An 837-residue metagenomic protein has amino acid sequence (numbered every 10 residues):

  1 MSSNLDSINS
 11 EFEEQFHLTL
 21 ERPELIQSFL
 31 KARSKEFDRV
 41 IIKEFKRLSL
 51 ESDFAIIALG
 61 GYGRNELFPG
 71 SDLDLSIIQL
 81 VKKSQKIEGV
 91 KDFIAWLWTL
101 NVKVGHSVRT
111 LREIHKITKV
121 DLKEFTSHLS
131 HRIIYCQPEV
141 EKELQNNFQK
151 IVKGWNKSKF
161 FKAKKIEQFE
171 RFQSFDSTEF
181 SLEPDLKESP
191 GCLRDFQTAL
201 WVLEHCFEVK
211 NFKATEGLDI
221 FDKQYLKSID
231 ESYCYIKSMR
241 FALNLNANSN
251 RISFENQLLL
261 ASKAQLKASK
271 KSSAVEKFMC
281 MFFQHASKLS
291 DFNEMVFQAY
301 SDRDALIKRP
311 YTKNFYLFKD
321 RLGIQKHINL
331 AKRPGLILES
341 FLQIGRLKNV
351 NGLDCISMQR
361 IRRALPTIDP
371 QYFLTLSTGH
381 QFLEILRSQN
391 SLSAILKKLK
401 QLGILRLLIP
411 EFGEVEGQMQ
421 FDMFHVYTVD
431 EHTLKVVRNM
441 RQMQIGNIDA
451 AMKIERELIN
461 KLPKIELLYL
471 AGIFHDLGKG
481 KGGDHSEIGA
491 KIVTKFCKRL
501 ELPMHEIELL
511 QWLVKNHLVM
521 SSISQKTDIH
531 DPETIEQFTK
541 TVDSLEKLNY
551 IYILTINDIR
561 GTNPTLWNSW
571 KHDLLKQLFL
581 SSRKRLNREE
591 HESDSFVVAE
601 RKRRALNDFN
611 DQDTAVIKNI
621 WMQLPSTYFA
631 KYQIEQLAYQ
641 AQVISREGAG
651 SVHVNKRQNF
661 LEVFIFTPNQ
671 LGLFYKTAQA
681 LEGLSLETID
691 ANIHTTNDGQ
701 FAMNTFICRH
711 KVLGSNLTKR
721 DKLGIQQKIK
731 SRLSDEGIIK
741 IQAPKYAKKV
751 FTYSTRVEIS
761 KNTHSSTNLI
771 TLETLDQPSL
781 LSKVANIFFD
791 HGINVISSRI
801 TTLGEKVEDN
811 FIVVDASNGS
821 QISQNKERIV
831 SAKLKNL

Functional and structural regions predicted by a protein language model:
M1-S52, G70, S177: N-terminal regions immediately upstream of nucleotidyltransferase
D6, F16, G154-Y300, N351 (+1 more regions): Conserved nucleotidyltransferase catalytic core and NTase-mimicking acidic/glycine-rich helix/loop elements in nucleic
L20-R33, T178-E188, L322-K326, G379-E384 (+3 more regions): Active-site flanking loop/helix segments enriched in acidic
S34-I42, L48, S76, K86-E143 (+3 more regions): Conserved catalytic core of two-metal-ion nucleotidyltransferases
K35-I57, V202-I220, Q224, V426-L468 (+2 more regions): Alpha-helical phosphate/pyrophosphate-handling elements in metalloenzyme active cores
F37-I87: Active-site nucleotide-donor binding segment shared across nucleotidyl transfer reactions
N65-G89, G217, E231, T428 (+1 more regions): Divalent metal-dependent catalytic cores for phosphoryl transfer on phosphate-bearing substrates
Y235-I236, V275-G323, A394, E533 (+1 more regions): Regulatory modules associated with amino-acid/nitrogen control
